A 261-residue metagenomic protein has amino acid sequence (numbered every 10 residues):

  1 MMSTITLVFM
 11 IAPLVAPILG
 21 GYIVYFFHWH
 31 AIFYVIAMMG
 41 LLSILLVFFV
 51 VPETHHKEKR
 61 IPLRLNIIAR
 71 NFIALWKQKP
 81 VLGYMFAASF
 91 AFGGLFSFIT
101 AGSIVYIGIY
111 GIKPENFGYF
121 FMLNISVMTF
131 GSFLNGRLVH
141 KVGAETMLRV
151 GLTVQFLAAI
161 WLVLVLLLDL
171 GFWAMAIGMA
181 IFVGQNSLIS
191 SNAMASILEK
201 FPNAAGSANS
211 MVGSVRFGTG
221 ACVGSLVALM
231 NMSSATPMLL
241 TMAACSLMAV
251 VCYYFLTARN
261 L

Functional and structural regions predicted by a protein language model:
S3-F49: Helix-loop-helix hairpin linking two adjacent transmembrane segments in secondary transporters
L19-F27, Y106-I107, L138-V139, V227-S234: Interfacial helix-cap and linker-helix signal at transmembrane-aqueous boundaries of multi-pass secondary transporters
I44-P62, L256-L261: Helix-loop junctions on the cytosolic side of multi-pass membrane transporters, especially the intracellular loop
T54-M85: Juxtamembrane intracellular "pre-TM" segments in multi-pass secondary transporters
K77-S97, A180, G184: Pair of pore-lining "gating" transmembrane helices in MFS-fold secondary transporters
G131-E145: Helix-to-loop junctions at the C-terminal end of transmembrane segments in multipass secondary transporters
T146-N192: C-terminal transmembrane helical hairpin of 12-TM major facilitator-type secondary transporters
A195-S234, T241-M242: A late C-terminal transmembrane helix in Major Facilitator Superfamily
